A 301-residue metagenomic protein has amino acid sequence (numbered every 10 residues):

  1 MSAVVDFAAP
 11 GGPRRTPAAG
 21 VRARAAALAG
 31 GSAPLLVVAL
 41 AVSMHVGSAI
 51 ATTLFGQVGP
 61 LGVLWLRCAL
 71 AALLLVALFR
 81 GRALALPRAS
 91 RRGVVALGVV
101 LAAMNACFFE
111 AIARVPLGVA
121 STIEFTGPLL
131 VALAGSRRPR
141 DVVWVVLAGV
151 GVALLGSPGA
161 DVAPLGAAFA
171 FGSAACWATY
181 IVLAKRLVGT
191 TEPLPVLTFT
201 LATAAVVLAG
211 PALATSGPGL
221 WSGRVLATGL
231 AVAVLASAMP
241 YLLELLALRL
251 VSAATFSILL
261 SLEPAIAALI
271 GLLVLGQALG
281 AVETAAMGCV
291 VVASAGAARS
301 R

Functional and structural regions predicted by a protein language model:
M1-W65, V99, A103-C107, V150-A153 (+2 more regions): Glycine-/small-residue-enriched transmembrane alpha-helix faces in small-molecule transporters and effluxers
V5-F7, T126, R140-G159, I270 (+1 more regions): Hydrophobic transmembrane alpha-helices of multi-pass small-molecule transport proteins
A29-A33, Q57-L61, W65, L86-R91 (+3 more regions): Juxtamembrane helix-entry segments on the extracytoplasmic side of multipass membrane proteins
V37, A89-G98, R137-V150, G166-F171 (+2 more regions): Cytoplasmic-side transmembrane-helix entry/capping segments in multi-pass membrane proteins
A39-V46, I50, L78, V95-E110 (+6 more regions): Hydrophobic alpha-helical transmembrane segments of multi-pass membrane transport proteins, especially secondary
H45, A69-L73, L129, G149 (+2 more regions): Small-residue-rich packing faces within the transmembrane alpha-helices of Major Facilitator Superfamily
L54, V63, R67, A111 (+7 more regions): Hydrophobic/aromatic residues within transmembrane alpha-helices of multi-pass small-molecule transporters
G62-A72, L101, F109-P139, S173 (+1 more regions): Specific alpha-helical transmembrane segments that line the substrate/conduction pathway and gating interfaces
